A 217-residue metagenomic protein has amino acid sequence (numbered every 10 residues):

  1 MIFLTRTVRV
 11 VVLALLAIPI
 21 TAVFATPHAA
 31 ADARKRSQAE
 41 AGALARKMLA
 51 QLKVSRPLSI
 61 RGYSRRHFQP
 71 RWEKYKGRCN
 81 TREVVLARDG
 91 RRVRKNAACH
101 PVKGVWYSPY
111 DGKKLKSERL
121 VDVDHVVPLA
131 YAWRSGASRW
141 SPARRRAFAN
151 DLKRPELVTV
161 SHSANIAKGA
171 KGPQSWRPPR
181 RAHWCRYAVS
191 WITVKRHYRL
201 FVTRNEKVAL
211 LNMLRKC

Functional and structural regions predicted by a protein language model:
M1-A31: Secretory targeting and sorting signals
F3-V8, A29-S37, S190, V194 (+1 more regions): Mature exported/compartmentalized surface modules and terminal targeting/interaction regions
L15, I20, R71-W72, G90 (+4 more regions): Bulky hydrophobic/aromatic packing residues
T26-P27, K74-Y75, L157, Y187: Generic detector of short, well-ordered, non-transmembrane alpha-helical segments enriched in hydrophobic residues
H28-Y75, E206-K207: N-terminal module-boundary/linker segments of secreted carbohydrate-active enzymes
V54, L58-L129: Secreted/periplasmic proteins that engage bacterial cell-wall peptidoglycan
W106-C217: Domain-level detector of nuclease and nuclease-like folds in predominantly extracellular/periplasmic contexts
